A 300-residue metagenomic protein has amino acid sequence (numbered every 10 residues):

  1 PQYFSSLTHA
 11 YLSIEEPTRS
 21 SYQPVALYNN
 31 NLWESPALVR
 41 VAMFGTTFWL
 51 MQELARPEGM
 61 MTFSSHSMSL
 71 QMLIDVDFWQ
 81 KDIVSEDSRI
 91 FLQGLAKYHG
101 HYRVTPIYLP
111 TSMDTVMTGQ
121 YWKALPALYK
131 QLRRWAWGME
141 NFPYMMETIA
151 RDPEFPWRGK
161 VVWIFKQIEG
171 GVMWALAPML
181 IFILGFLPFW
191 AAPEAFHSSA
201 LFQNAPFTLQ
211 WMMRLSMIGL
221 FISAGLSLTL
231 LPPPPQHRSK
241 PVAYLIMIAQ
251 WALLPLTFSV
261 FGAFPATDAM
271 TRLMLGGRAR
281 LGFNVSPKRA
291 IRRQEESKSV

Functional and structural regions predicted by a protein language model:
P1-E140: Internal catalytic domains of large membrane-associated glycosyltransferases
R40, F91, S112, P143 (+3 more regions): Residue-level signal for alpha-helical context at structural boundaries
M60, S64-S65, P156-Q167, W211-R214 (+1 more regions): Secondary-structure capping and boundary motifs in well-ordered enzyme cores
L95-A175, F186-S198, F258: C-terminal catalytic/acceptor-binding lobe
W122-A127, Q131, W135-E147, I246-E295: Membrane-proximal soluble regions of multi-pass membrane proteins
K166-L275: Membrane-embedded multi-pass helical conduit in multi-pass membrane proteins, especially envelope-biosynthetic
